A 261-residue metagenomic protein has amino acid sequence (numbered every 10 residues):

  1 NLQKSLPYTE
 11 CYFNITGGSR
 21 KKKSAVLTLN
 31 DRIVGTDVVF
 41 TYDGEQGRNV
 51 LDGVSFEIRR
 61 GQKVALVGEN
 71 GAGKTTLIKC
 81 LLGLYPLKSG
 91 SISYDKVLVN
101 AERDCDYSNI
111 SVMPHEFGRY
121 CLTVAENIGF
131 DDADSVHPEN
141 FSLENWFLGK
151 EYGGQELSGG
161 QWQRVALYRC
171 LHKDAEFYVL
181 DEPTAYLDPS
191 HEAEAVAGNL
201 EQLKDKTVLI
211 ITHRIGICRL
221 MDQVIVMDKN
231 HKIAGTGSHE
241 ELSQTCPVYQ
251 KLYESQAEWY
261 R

Functional and structural regions predicted by a protein language model:
N1-E45, P86-K88, S135-H137, T207: ABC transporter TMD-NBD coupling linker
G35-V38, G47-R59, V64, G90 (+1 more regions): Conserved beta-strand
V67-E69: The feature captures the beta-strand-to-loop junction immediately N-terminal to the Walker
L82: Helix-to-loop junction immediately C-terminal to a conserved catalytic motif
G90-A101, D106-S108: Conserved ABC transporter NBD signature motif
Y120, P138-V165, R169-E176, P183 (+4 more regions): ABC-fold ATPase nucleotide-binding domain signature/coupling loops
E192-K204, G216: Helical segment within the ABC ATPase nucleotide-binding domain
A197, R219-R261: C-terminal portion of ABC ATPase nucleotide-binding domains
